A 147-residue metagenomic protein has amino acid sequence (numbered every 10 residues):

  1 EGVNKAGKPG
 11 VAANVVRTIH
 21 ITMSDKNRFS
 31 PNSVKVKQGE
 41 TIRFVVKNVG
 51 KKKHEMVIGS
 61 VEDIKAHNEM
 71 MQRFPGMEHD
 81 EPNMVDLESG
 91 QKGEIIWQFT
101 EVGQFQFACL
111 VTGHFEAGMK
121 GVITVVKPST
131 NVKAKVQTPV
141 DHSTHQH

Functional and structural regions predicted by a protein language model:
E1, R28, E81-H147: Extracellular/periplasmic metallocenter environments
E1-V15: N-terminal pre-domain segments of enzymes
V11-T41: N-terminal edge beta-strand
V15-I19, Q38-I42, K52-H54, N83 (+3 more regions): Envelope-exposed proteins and targeting segments
V46-N48: Asparagine-centered strand-capping/turn motif at beta-strand->loop junctions
E55-G59: Beta-strand signatures of extracellular beta-sandwich domains
E62-R73: Short aromatic-acidic-glycine turn motif
Q72-E81: Short beta-strand and strand-turn-strand segments in soluble, beta-rich domains
